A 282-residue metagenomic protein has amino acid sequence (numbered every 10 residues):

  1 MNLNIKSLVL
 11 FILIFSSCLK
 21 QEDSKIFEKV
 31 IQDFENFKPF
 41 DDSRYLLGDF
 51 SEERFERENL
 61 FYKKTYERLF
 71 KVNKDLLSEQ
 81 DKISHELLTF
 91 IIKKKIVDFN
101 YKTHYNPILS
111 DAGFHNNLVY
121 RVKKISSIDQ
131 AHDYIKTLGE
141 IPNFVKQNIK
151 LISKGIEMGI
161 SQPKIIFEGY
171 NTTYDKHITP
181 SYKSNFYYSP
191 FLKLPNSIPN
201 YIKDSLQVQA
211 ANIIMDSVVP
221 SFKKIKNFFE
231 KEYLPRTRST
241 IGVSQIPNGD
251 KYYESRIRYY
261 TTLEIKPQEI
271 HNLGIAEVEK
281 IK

Functional and structural regions predicted by a protein language model:
N2-F11: Sec-dependent signal peptide recognition, specifically the positively charged N-region followed immediately by
F11-L19: Hydrophobic h-region of N-terminal signal peptides that target proteins for export in Gram-negative bacteria
C18-K282: N-terminal maturation segment of proteins
